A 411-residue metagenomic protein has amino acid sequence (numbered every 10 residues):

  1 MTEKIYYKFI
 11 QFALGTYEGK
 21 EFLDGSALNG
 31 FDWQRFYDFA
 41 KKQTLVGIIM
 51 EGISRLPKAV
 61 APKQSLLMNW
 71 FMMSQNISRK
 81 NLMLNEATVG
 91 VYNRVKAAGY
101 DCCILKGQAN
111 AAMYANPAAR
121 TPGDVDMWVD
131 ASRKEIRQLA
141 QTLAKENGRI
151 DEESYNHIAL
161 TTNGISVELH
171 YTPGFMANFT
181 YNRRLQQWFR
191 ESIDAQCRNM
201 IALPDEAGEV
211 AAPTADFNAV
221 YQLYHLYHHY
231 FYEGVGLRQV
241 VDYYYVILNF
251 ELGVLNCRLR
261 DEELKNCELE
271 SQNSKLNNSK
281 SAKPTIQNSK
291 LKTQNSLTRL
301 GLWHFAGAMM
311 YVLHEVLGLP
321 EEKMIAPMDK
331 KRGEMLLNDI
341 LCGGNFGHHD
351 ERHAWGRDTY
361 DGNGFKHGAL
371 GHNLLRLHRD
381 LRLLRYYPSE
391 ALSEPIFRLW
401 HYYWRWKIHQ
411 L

Functional and structural regions predicted by a protein language model:
M1-G123, V129-E251, K292-L411: Conserved NTP-donor binding/palm subdomain of two-metal-ion nucleotidyltransferases/polymerases, i.e., the charged
N249-N295: Arg/Gly-rich low-complexity intrinsically disordered repeat tracts
